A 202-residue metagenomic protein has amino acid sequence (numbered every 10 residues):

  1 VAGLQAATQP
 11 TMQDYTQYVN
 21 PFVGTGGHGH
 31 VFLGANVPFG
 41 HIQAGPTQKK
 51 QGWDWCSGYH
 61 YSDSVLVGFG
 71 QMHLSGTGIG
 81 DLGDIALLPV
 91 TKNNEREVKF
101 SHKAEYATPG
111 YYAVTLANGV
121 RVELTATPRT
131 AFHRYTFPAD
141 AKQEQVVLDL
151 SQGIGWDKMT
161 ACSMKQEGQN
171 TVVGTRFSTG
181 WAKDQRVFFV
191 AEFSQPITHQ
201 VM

Functional and structural regions predicted by a protein language model:
L4-T8: Boundary at the C-terminal end of the N-terminal hydrophobic targeting segment
Q9-M202: Accessory carbohydrate-recognition regions in carbohydrate-active enzymes
